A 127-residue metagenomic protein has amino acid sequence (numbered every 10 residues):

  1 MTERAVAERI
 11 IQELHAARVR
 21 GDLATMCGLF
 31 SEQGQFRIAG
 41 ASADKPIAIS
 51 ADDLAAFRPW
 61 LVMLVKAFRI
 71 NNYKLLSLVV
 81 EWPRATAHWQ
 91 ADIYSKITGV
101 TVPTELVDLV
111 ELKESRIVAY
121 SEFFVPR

Functional and structural regions predicted by a protein language model:
M1-E32: Short, low-complexity N-terminal intrinsically disordered segments enriched in polar/charged residues
T2, R58-R127: A beta-strand edge to alpha-helix "cap/lid" segment located at domain peripheries
R4, T25-C27, S31-W82: A solvent-exposed, acidic/Ser-Thr-rich amphipathic alpha-helical stretch
V6, R18, D53-A56, V102: Soluble or luminal CAZymes and related metallo-dependent hydrolases
V6, R20-D22, A39, T86 (+1 more regions): Small/flexible residues
A7-E8, P46, D92: A short, structure-level motif marking secondary-structure boundaries and short turns
I11-L14, R18, F30, I38 (+3 more regions): Hydrophobic alpha-helical core bundles mediating ligand binding, dimerization, or RNAP-core interactions
